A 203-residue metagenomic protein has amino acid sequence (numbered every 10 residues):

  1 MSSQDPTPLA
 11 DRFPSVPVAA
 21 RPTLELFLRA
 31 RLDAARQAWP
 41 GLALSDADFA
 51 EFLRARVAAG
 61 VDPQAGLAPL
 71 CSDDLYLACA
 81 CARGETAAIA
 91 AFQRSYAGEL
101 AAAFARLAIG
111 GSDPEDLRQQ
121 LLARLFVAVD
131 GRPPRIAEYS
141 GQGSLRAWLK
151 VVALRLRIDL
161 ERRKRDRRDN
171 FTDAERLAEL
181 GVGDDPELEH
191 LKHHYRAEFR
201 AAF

Functional and structural regions predicted by a protein language model:
M1-F203: Intrinsic, short, N-terminal disordered tails of RNA polymerase sigma-factor systems
